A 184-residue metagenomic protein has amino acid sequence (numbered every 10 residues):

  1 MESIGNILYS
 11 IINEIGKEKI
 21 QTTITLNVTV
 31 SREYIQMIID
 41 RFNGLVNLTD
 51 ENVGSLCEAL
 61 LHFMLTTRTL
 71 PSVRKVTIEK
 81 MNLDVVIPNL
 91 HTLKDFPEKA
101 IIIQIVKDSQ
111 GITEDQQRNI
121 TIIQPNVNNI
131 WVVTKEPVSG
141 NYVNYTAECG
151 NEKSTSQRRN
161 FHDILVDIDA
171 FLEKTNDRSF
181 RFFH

Functional and structural regions predicted by a protein language model:
M1-L56: Interdomain/boundary linker segments immediately adjacent to catalytic/signaling cores
N6-N13, D40, G44, F63 (+3 more regions): Charged/polar, solvent-exposed surface patches and flexible loops
E33-I35, L45-D50, H62-T67, L90-K94: A broad, low-specificity signal for short, low-complexity segments enriched in glycine/proline and polar/charged
L48-T49, L70-R74, V86-L93, Q116-I120: Short secondary-structure capping micro-motifs at structural edges
E51, H62-D84: A short acidic/basic microdomain associated with nuclease active sites
L65, L83-Q116: Conserved catalytic cores of phosphodiester-cleaving nucleases, focusing on short active-site segments
I105-H184: Charged, structured surface patches that assemble and position nucleic-acid processing machinery
